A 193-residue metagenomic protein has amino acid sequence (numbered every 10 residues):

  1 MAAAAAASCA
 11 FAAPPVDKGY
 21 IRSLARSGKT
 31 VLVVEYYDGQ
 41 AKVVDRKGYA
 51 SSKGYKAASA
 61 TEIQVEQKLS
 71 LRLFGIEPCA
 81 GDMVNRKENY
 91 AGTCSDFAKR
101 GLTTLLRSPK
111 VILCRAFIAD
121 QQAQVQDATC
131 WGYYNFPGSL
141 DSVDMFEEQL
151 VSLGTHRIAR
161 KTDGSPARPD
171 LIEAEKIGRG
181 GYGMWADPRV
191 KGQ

Functional and structural regions predicted by a protein language model:
M1-A2: Sec-dependent signal peptide recognition, specifically the positively charged N-region followed immediately by
F11-Q193: Small beta-barrel nucleic-acid-binding modules, primarily SNase/OB-fold domains and secondarily Tudor-like barrels
